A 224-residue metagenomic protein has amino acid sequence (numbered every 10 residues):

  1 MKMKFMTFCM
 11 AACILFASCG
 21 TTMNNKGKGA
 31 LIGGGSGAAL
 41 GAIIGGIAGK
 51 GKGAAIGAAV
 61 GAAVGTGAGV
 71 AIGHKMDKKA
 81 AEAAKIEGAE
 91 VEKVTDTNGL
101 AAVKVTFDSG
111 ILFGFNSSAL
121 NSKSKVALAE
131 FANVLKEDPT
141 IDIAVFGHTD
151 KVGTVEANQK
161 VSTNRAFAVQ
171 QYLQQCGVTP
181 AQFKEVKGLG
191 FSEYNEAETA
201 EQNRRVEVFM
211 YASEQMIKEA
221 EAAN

Functional and structural regions predicted by a protein language model:
M1-C9: Bacterial N-terminal signal peptides that target proteins for export
I14-S18: C-terminal motif of bacterial Sec signal peptides marking the signal peptidase cleavage site
G20-E82: Short, low-complexity, glycine-enriched hydrophobic/amphipathic alpha-helices that associate with lipid bilayers
K75-K104: Amphipathic, membrane-active segments
A81, K85, S122, V126-N133 (+4 more regions): Solvent-exposed, polar/charged alpha-helical surfaces in well-ordered, non-transmembrane soluble domains, broadly
I86, N98-A102, T106-D108, D138-T140 (+3 more regions): Extracytoplasmic
L112-G147, V208, Q215-N224: Periplasmic peptidoglycan-binding/anchoring modules of Gram-negative envelope and division proteins
H148-E219, N224: Periplasmic OmpA-like peptidoglycan-binding domain that tethers envelope proteins to the cell wall
